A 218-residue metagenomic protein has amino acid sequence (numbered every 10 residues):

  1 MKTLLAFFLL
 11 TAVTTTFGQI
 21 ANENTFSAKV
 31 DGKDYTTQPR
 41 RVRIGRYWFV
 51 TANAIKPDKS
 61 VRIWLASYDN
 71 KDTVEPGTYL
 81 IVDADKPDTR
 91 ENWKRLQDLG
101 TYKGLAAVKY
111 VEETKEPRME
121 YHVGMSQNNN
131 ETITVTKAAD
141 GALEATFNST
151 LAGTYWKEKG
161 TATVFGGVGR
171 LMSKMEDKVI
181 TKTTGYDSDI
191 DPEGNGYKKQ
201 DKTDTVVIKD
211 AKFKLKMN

Functional and structural regions predicted by a protein language model:
M1-N22: Bacterial Sec-dependent N-terminal signal peptides
F8, T14, V30, A54-K56 (+1 more regions): Short stretches within intrinsically disordered, low-complexity N-terminal or propeptide regions
Q19-N53: Extreme N-terminal export signal peptides that direct proteins to the secretory pathway
F26, I44-D140, T150-T154: Surface-exposed helix/loop patches within compact recognition domains
T36-R40, V61-S67, I208-D210: Short amphipathic beta-strand/extended segments with alternating polar/hydrophobic composition
Y102-D201, V206-A211: Acidic, glycine-rich flexible loop segments
K214-N218: Short beta-strand-to-coil "C-cap" segments at the C-terminal boundary of structured domains/repeats, marking
